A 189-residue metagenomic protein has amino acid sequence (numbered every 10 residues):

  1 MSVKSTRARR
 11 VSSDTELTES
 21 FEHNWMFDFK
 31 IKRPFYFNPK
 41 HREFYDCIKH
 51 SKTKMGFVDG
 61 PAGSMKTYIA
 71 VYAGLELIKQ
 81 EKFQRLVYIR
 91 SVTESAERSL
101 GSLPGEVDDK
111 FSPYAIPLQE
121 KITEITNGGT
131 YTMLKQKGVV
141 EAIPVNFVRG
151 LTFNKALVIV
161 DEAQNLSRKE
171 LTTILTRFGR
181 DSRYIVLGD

Functional and structural regions predicted by a protein language model:
M1-H23: Interdomain "pre-motor" coupling segment immediately N-terminal to P-loop NTPase/helicase cores
E22-R33: Conserved adenine-nucleotide phosphate-binding loops and their immediately adjacent elements
R33-K52: N-terminal pre-P-loop "Q-motif" helix
S51-G56, K155: Pre-Walker A (Motif I) flank of P-loop NTPase domains
G56-K137: Conserved P-loop
Q119-N127, T172-I185: Conserved catalytic/switch belt of AAA+ P-loop NTPases
Q136-T173: Conserved RecA-like ASCE ATPase "motif II neighborhood" in helicase/translocase motors
I159-D161, R183-D189: Structural recognition of the conserved hydrophobic beta-strand(s) that form the central parallel beta-sheet of P-loop
